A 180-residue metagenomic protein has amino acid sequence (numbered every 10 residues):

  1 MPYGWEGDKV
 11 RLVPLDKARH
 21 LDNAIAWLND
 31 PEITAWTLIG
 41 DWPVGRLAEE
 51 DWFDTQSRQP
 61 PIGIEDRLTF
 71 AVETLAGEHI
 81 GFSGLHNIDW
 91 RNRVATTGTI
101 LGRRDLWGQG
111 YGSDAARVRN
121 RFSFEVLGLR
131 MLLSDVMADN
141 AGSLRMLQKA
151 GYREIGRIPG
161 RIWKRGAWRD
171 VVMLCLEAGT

Functional and structural regions predicted by a protein language model:
M1-L21, L28-P31, T69, E73-T180: Acyl-donor (CoA/ACP) binding surface of acyl/acetyltransferases
D22-N23, A35, D51, V118: Short, solvent-exposed alpha-helical surface patches in well-structured domains
A26-L28, I39-G40: Short Gly/aromatic-enriched secondary-structure transition segments
T34-T55: Conserved GNAT-fold acetyl-CoA-binding loop/helix
A35-T37, E65-R67, V171: Short, hydrophobic secondary-structure boundary micro-motifs
G40-D41, E65, W163: Sparse recognition of residues in long alpha-helices and their boundaries
T55-A71: A short helix-loop-beta-strand connector motif used in the catalytic cores of GNAT acetyltransferases and, in some
